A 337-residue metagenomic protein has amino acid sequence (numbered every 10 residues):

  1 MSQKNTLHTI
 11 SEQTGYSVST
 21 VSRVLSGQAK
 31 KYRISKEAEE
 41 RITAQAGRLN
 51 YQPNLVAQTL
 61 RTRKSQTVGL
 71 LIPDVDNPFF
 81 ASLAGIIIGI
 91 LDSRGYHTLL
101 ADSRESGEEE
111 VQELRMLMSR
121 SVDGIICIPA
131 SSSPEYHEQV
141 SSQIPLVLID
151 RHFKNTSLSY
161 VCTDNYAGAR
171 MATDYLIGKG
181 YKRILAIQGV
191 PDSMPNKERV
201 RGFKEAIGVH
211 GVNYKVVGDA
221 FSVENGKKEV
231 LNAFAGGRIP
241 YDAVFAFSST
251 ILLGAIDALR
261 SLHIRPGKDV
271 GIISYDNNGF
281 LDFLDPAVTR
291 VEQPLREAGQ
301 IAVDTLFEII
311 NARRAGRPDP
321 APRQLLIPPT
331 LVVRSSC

Functional and structural regions predicted by a protein language model:
M1-K64: N-terminal helix-turn-helix DNA-binding module of bacterial transcription factors
M1-S2, T6, R63-G178, D192 (+1 more regions): Alpha-helical recognition/docking segments in bacterial nutrient-uptake and carbohydrate-utilization systems
G15-S17, N50, K64, G95 (+4 more regions): Conserved functional loop/turn residues at catalytic and ligand-binding sites
L49-N54, E108, C127-A130, K228 (+1 more regions): Short gly/ser/thr-rich secondary-structure transition/capping motifs
P73-S82, A101-E109, R151, V161-M171 (+5 more regions): Hinge/beta->alpha junction and helix N-cap segments in small-molecule ligand-binding domains
V122-I128, L185-Q188, V217, R238-S248 (+1 more regions): Periplasmic-binding protein-like
A235-C337: Flexible loop/turn connectors
